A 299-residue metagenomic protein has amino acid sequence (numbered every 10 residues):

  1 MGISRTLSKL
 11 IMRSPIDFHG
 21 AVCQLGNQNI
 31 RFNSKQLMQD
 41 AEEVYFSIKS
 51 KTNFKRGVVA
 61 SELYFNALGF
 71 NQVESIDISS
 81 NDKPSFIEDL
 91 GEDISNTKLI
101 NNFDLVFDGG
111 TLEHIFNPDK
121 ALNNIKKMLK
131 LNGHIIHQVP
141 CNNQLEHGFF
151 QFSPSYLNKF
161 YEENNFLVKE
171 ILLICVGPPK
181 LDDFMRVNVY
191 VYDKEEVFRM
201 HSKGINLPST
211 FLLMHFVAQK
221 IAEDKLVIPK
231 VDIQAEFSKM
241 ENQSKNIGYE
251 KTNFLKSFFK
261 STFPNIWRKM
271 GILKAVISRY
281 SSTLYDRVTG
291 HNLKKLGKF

Functional and structural regions predicted by a protein language model:
P15-M38, K51: Conserved class I S-adenosyl-L-methionine
V22-L25, R56-E146, A218: Conserved SAM-binding loop
Q28-I30, P140-L145, L173-P178: Short "lid" loop at the C-terminus of a central beta-strand within the Rossmann-like core of SAM-dependent
S34-N66: Glycine-rich phosphate-binding loop and adjoining beta1-alpha1-beta2 segment of Rossmann-like nucleotide-binding folds
G148-I174, D183-Y190: Conserved Class I S-adenosyl-L-methionine
C175-V227: A conserved mid-domain beta-alpha-beta active-site/ligand-binding segment of alpha/beta enzyme cores
I221-K245: Short, charged low-complexity linker/loop segments at the C-terminal edge of domains
K239-F299: Membrane-proximal basic amphipathic "stem/tether" segments
